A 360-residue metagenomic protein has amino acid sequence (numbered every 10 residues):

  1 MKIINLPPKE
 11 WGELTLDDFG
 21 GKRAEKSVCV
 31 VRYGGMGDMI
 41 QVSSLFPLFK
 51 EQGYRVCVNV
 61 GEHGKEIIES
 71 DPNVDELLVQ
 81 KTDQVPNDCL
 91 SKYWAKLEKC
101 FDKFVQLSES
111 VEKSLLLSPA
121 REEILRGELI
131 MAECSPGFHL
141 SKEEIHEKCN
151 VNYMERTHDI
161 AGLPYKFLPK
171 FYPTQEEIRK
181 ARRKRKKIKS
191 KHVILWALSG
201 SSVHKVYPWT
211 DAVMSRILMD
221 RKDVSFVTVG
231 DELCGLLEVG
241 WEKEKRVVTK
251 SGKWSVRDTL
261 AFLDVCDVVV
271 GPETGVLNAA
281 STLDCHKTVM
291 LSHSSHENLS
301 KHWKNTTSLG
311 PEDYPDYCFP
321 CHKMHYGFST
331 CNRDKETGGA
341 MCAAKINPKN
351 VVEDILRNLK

Functional and structural regions predicted by a protein language model:
M1-K360: Catalytic machinery of carbohydrate-active enzymes, primarily nucleotide-sugar-dependent glycosyltransferases
